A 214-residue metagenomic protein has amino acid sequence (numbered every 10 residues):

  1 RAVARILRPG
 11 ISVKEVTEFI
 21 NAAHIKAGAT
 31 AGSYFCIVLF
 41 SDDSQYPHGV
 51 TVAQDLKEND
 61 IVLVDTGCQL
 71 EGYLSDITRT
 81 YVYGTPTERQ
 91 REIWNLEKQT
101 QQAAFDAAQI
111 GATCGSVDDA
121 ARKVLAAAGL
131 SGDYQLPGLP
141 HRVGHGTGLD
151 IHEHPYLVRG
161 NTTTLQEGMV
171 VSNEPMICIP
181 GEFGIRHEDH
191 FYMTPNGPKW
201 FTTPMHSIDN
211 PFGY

Functional and structural regions predicted by a protein language model:
R1-Y214: Active-site neighborhoods and metal-handling regions in enzymes and metal-associated proteins
